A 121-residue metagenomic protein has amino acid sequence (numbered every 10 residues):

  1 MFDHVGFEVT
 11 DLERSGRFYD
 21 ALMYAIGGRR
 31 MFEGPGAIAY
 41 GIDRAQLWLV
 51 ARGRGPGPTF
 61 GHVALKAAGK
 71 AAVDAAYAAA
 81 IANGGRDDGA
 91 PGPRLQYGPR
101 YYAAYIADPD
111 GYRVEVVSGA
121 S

Functional and structural regions predicted by a protein language model:
M1-G16, V63, A120-S121: N-terminal beta-strand motif that seeds the catalytic metal site of vicinal oxygen chelate
H4-G6, A39, H62-A64, A103-Y105: Short aromatic/hydrophobic contact patches that present stacked aromatics for nucleic-acid/ligand binding
F7-L47: Core segments of cupin and vicinal oxygen chelate
T10-E13, L65-D110: Vicinal oxygen chelate
G41-A75, A79-A82: Long, continuous compositionally biased terminal/linker segments
L95-Q96, G119-S121: A short acidic/small-residue loop/turn micro-motif
R113: Glycine-rich acetyl-CoA-binding "A-motif" of GNAT/NAT acetyltransferases
